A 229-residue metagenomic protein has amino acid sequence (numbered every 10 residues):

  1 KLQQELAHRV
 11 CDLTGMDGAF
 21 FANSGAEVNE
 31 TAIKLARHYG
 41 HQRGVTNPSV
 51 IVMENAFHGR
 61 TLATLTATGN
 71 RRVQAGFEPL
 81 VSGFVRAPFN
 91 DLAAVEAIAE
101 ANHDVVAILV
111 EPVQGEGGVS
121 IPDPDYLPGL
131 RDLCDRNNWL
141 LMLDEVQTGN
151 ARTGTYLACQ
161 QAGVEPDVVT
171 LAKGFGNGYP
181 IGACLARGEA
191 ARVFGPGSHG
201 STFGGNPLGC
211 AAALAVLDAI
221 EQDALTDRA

Functional and structural regions predicted by a protein language model:
K1-A229: Conserved N-terminal phosphate-binding loop of PLP-dependent enzymes in the Aspartate aminotransferase
